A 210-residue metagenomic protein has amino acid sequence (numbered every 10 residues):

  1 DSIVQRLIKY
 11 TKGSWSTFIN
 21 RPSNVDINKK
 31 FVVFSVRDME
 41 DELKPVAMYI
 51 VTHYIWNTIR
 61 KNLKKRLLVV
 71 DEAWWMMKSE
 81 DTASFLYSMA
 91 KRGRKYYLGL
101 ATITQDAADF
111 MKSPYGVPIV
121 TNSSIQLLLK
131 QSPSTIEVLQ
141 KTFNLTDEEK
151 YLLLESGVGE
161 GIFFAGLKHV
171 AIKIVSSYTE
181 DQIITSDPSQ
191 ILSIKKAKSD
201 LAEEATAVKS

Functional and structural regions predicted by a protein language model:
D1-L98, M111-P114, L152, S156 (+1 more regions): P-loop NTPase motor domains
T104-Q105: H-loop/switch region of ABC-family ATPase nucleotide-binding domains
F110, P114-S210: P-loop NTPase motor core of the ASCE superfamily
